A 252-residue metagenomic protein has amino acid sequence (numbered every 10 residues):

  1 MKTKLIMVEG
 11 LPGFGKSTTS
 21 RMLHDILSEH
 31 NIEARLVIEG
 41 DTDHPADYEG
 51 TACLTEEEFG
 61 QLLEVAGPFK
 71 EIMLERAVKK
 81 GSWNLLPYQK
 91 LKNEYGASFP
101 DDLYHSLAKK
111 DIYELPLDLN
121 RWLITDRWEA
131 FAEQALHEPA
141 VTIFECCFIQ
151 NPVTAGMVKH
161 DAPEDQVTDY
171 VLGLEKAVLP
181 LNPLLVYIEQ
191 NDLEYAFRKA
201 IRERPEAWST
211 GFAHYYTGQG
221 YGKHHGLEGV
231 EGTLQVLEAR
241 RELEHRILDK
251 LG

Functional and structural regions predicted by a protein language model:
V8: Hydrophobic anchor at the beta1->P-loop junction of P-loop NTPases
L11: P-loop (Walker A) phosphate-binding loop of NTP-binding proteins
K16: Conserved lysine of the Walker
T19, L23: Hydrophobic positions on the alpha1 helix immediately C-terminal to the Walker A/P-loop
H24-I112: N-terminal phosphate/diphosphate-binding loop that engages ATP/GTP or pyrophosphate donors across diverse enzyme folds
E94, S98, D102-E138: Phosphate-binding/switch loop-helix module in NTP-utilizing enzymes
F144-C147, E164-T217: Conserved phosphate-donor/acceptor-positioning beta-strand/loop module used by diverse small-molecule
F212-G252: NTP-dependent small-molecule kinase module
